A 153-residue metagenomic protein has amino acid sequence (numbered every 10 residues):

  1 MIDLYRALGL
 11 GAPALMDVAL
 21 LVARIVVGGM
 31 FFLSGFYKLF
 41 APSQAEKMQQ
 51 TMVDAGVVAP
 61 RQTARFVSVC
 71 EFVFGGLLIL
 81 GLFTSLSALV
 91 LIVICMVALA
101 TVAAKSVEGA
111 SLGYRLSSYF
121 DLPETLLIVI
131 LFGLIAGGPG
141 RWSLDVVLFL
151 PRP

Functional and structural regions predicted by a protein language model:
M1-S43, K47, V53, P60-V69 (+2 more regions): Extended, low-polarity transmembrane helix blocks
